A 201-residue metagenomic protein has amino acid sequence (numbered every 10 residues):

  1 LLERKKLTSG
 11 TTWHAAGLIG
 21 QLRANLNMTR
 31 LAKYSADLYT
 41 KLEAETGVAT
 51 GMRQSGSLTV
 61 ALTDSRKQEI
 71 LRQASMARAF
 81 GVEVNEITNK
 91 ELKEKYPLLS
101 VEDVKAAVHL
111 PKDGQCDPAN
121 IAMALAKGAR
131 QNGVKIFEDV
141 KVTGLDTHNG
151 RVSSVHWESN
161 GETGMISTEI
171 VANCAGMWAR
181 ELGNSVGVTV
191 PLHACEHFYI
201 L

Functional and structural regions predicted by a protein language model:
L1-W13: Glycine-rich FAD pyrophosphate-binding loop
K5-L7, L92, L125: Short beta-to-alpha linker loops that shape the active-site pocket of alpha/beta-hydrolase fold enzymes
T12, A49-R53, P191-H193: Short beta-strand
A16-Q21, S57-T59, G187-L201: Central beta-strand plus flanking loop segment that forms part of the substrate or channel wall within the catalytic
G17-K95: Dinucleotide-binding Rossmann-like beta1-alpha1 core, especially the glycine-rich loop that anchors the ADP
S65-Q68, Y96-V104, D146-S154, I166: A short, glycine/Asx- and small/polar-enriched loop/turn that sits immediately N-terminal to a beta-strand
E83-N85, K135, T189: Conserved beta-strand segments of alpha/beta enzyme cores
V108-I170, C174-E181: Helical element adjacent to the flavin cofactor pocket in flavoenzyme catalytic cores
